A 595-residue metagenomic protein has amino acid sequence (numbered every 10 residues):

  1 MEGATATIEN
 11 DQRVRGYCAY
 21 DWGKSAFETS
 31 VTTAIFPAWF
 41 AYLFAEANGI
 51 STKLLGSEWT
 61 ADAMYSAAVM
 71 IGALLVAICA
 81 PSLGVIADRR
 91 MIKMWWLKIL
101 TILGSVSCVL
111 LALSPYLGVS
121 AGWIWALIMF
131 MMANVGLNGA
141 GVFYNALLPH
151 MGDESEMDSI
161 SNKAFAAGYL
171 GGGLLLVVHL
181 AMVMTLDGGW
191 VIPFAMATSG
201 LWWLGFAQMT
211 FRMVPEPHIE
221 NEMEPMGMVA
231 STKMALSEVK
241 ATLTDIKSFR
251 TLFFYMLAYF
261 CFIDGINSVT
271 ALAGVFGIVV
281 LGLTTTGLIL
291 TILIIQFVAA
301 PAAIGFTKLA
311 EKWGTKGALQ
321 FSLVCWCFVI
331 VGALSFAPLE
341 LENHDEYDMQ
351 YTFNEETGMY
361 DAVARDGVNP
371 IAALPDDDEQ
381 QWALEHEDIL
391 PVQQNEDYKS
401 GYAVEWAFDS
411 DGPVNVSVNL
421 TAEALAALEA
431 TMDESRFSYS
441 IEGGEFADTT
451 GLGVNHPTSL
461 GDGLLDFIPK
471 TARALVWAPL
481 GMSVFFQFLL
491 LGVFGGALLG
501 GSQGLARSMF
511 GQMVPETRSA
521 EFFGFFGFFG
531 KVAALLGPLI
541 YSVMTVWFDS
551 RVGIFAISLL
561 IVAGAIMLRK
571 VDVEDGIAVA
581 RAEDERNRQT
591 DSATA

Functional and structural regions predicted by a protein language model:
M1-G16, K93, T101-L127, G139-V269 (+2 more regions): Intracellular loop-helix junctions on the cytosolic face of multi-pass helical membrane proteins
V31-D62, A271-L288: Short amphipathic helix-loop junctions that connect adjacent transmembrane helices in Major Facilitator Superfamily/SLC
E58, A181-L201, G463, T471-S483 (+1 more regions): A membrane-interface helix-boundary motif in multi-pass transporters
W59-D62, E154-A164, T285-T286, E516-F526: Loop-to-transmembrane helix entry/capping segments in MFS-fold secondary transporters and related SLC/MFSD carriers
D62-V85, L293-G305: Central cavity-lining transmembrane alpha-helices of secondary-active solute carriers, predominantly the Major
I78-I92, P301-T315, T545: Helix-to-loop junctions at the C-terminal end of transmembrane segments in multipass secondary transporters
A87-L103, E311-C325: Cytoplasmic membrane-interface "Motif A"-like loop-to-helix N-cap segments of 12-TM Major Facilitator Superfamily
S335-F486: Low-complexity, proline/glycine-enriched hydrophobic segments characteristic of transmembrane helices
